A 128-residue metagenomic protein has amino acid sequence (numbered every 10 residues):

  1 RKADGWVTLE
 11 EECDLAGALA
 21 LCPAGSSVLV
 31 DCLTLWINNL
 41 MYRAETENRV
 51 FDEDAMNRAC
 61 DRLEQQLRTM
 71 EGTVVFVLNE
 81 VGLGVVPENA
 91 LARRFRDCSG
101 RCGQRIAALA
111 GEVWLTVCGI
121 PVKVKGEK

Functional and structural regions predicted by a protein language model:
R1-A3, S26, E88-A92: Short, structured coil/loop segments at alpha-helix boundaries
R1-P23: Conserved P-loop
C13, L35-K128: Replace "adjacent to P-loop NTPase cores in ATP/GTP-dependent enzymes" with "adjacent to NTP-binding cores
L21-S26, T69-M70: Glycine-rich phosphate-binding loop signature in dinucleotide/nucleotide-binding domains
C32: Functionally engaged cysteine thiol sites
